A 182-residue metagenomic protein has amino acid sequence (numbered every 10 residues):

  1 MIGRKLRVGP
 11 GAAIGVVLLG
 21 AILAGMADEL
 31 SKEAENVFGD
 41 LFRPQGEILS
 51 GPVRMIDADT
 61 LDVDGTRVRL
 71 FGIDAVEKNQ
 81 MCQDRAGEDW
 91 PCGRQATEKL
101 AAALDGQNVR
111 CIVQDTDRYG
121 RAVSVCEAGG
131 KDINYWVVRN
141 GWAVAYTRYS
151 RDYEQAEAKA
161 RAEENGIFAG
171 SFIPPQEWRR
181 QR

Functional and structural regions predicted by a protein language model:
M1-R182: Small beta-barrel nucleic-acid-binding modules, primarily SNase/OB-fold domains and secondarily Tudor-like barrels
